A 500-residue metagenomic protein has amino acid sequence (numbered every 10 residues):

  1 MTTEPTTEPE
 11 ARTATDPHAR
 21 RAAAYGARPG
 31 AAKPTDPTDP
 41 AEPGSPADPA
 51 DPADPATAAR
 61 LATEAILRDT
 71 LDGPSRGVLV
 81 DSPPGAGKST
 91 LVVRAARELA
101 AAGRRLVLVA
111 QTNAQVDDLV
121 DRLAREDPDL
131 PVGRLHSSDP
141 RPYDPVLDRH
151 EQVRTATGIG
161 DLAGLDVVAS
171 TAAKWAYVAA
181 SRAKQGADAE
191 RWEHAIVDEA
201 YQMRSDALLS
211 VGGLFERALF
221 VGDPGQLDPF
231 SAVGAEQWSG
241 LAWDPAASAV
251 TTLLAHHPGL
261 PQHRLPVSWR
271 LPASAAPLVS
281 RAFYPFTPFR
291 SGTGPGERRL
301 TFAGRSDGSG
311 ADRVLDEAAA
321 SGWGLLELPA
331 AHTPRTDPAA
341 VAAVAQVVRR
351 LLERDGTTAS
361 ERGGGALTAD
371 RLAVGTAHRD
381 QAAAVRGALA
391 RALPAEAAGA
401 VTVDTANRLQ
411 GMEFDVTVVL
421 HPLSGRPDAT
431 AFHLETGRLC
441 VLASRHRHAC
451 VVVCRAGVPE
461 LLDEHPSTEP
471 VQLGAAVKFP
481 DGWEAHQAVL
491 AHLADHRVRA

Functional and structural regions predicted by a protein language model:
T2-P34, D54-A65, D81-A86, R97 (+5 more regions): Conserved P-loop NTPase motor core of helicases/translocases
T35-A50: Long, intrinsically disordered low-complexity tandem-repeat segments
T57, P83-A86, A101-R104, A110-L119 (+2 more regions): Conserved helicase motor core of SF1/SF2 NTP-dependent helicases
L67-G77: Phosphate-binding P-loop
L71-D72, R97-A101: Residue-level signal for alpha-helix termini/capping positions
D72, D161, A366-T368: Short, flexible hinge/linker loops that cap or flank conserved catalytic cores
V78, G133, P261-H263: Structural signal for short hydrophobic segments within the conserved structured cores of catalytic domains across
L91, A95: Hydrophobic positions on the alpha1 helix immediately C-terminal to the Walker A/P-loop
